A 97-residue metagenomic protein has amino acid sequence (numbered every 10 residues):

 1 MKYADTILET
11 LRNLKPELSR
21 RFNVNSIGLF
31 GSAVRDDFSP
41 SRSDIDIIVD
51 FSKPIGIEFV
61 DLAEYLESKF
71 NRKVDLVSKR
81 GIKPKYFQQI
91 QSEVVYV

Functional and structural regions predicted by a protein language model:
M1-S26, V34-S41, F51-V97: Catalytic core of pol beta-like nucleotidyltransferases
L29: Conserved histidines in hydrophobic membrane contexts and catalytic metal-binding motifs
I47-I48: Short beta-strand->loop micro-motif that forms the acidic, two-metal-ion catalytic signature in nucleotide-processing
